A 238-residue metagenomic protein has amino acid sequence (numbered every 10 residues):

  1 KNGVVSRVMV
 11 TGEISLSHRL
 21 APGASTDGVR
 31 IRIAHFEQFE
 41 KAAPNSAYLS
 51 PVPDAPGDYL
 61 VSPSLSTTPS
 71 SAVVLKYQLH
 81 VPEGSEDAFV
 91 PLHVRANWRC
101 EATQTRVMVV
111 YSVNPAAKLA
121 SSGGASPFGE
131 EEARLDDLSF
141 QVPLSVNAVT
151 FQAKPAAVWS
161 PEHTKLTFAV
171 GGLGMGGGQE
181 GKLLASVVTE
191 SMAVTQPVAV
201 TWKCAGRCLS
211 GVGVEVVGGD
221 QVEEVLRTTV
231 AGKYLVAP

Functional and structural regions predicted by a protein language model:
K1-P238: A structural signal for beta-rich interaction modules in eukaryotic proteins
